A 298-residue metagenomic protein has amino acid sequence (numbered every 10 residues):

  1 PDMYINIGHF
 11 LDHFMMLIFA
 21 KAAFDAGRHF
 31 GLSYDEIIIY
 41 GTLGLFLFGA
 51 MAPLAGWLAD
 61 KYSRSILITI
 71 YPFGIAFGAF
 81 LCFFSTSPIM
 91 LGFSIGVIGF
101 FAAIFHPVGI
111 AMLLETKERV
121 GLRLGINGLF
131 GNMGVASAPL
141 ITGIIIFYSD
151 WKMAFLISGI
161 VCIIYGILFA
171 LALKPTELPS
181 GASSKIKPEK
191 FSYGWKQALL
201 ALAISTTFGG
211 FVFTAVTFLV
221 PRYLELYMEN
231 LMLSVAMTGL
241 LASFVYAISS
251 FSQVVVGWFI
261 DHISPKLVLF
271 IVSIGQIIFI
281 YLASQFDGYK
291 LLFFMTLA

Functional and structural regions predicted by a protein language model:
L17, L45-P53, V135-A136, Y246-V254: Residue-level signature of mid-helix packing/kink "hotspots" within the transmembrane helices of 12-pass Major
F19-A20, Q197-S250: Extracytoplasmic gate region of multi-pass secondary transporters
A23, G134-I146, A154, P221: Small-residue (Gly/Pro/Ala) motifs that create kinks and tight helix-helix packing interfaces
A50-T86, I260: Conserved MFS/SLC helix-loop-helix module at the cytosolic interface between two early adjacent transmembrane helices
M90-I104, T207, K290-A298: Hydrophobic core of transmembrane alpha-helices in multi-pass small-molecule transporters, especially MFS/SLC-type
S94-G131: Cytoplasmic helix-loop-helix junction between adjacent transmembrane helices in 12-TM secondary transporters
G159-A182: C-terminal membrane-cytosol helix-exit motif in multi-pass small-molecule transporters
H262-A298: C-terminal transmembrane helical hairpin of 12-TM major facilitator-type secondary transporters
